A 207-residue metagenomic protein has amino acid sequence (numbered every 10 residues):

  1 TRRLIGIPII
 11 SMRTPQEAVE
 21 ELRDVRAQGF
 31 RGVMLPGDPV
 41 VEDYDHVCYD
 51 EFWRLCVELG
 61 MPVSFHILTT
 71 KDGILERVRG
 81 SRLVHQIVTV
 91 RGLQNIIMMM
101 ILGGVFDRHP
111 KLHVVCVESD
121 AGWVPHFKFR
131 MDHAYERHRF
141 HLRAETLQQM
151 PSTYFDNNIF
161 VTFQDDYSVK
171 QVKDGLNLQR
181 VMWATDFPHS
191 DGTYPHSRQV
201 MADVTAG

Functional and structural regions predicted by a protein language model:
T1: Carboxylate/His-rich catalytic cores and anion/metal-binding grooves
L4-I5, I10, P15-Q16, L22-M182: Catalytic pocket-lining loop regions of alpha/beta-barrel enzymes, especially the amidohydrolase/enolase/GH5 lineages
Q179-G207: His/Asp/Glu-enriched, well-ordered alpha-helical/loop segment that forms or immediately abuts the divalent-metal
